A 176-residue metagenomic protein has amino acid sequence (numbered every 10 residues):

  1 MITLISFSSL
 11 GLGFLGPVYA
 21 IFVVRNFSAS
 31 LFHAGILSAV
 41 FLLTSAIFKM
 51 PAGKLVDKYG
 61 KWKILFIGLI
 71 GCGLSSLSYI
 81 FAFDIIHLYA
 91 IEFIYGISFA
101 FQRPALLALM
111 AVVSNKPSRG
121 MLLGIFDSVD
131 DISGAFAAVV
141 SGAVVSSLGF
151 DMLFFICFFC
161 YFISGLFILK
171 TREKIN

Functional and structural regions predicted by a protein language model:
M1-L42: Helix-loop boundary and gating motifs at the non-cytosolic
L31-F32, K116-F126: Loop-to-transmembrane helix entry/capping segments in MFS-fold secondary transporters and related SLC/MFSD carriers
L42-M50, G134-A135: Residue-level signature of mid-helix packing/kink "hotspots" within the transmembrane helices of 12-pass Major
F48-G60, V145: Helix-to-loop junctions at the C-terminal end of transmembrane segments in multipass secondary transporters
K63-L77, F158: Structural signature of the two symmetry-related core transmembrane helices
I80-I91: Helix-loop junctions at membrane interfaces in 12-TM secondary transporters
F101-S114: Intracellular juxtamembrane helix-capping segments at the cytosolic ends of symmetry-related transmembrane helices
S146-C160: A membrane-interface helix-boundary motif in multi-pass transporters
